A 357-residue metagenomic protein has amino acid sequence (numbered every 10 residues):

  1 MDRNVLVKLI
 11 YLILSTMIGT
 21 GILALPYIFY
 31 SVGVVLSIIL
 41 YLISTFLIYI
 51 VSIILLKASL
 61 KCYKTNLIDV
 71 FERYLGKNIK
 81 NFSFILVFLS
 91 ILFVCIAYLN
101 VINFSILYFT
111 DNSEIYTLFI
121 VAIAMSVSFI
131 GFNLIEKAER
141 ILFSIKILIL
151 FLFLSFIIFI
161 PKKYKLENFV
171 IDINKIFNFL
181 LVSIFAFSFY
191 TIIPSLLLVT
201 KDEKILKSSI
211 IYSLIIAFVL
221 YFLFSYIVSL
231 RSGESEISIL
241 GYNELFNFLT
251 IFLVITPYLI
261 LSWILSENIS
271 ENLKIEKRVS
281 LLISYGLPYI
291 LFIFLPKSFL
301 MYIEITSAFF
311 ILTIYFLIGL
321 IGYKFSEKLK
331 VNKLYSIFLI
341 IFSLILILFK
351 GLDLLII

Functional and structural regions predicted by a protein language model:
M1-V32, L36, Y49-I53, K64 (+3 more regions): Membrane-interface "cap" regions at the ends of multi-pass membrane proteins
K8-M17, F84-F88, Y108-G131, L150-F153 (+3 more regions): Transmembrane alpha-helical segments of multi-pass small-molecule transport proteins
S44, S298-I357: A generic transmembrane alpha-helix motif of multi-pass inner-membrane proteins
I50-N112, T250-L273, F316: Hydrophobic transmembrane alpha-helices that form the core helical bundles of multi-pass secondary transporters
T65-I79, T110, Y212-P257, E304-F310: TM-loop-TM module centered on a large, flexible mid-protein loop between adjacent transmembrane helices in multi-pass
F104-L107, A122-L142, V199, F292-M301 (+1 more regions): Membrane-water interface regions at transmembrane-helix termini and the short interhelical loops of multi-pass membrane
D111-L118, G131-N133, R140-G241, L355: Helix-loop-helix junctions that connect adjacent transmembrane segments in multi-pass membrane transporters
L148-F156, V254-I264, N268-I269, L281-L287 (+1 more regions): Hydrophobic alpha-helical segments of multi-pass membrane transport proteins
